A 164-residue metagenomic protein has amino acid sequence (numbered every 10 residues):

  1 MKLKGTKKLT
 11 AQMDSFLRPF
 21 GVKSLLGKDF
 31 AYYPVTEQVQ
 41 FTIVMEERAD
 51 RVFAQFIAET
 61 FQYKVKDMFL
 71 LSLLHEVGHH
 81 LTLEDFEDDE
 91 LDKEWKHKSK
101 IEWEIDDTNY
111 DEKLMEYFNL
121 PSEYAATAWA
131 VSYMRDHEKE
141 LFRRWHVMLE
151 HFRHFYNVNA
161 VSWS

Functional and structural regions predicted by a protein language model:
M1-G5, L81, D92: N-terminal low-structure segments adjacent to metalloprotease catalytic domains across cellular compartments
T6-K23: Zn2+-dependent metallopeptidase catalytic core
Q12, F16, E76, Y133 (+1 more regions): Charge-rich, solvent-exposed alpha-helical interaction surfaces
G27-M68, V77-E84: Active-site scaffold of zinc-dependent metalloenzymes
Y32, F41, M45, I57 (+6 more regions): Polar low-complexity intrinsically disordered regions
D67-M68, L83-S122: Post-HEXXH active-site segment of zinc metalloproteases
D107-S164: Long, well-structured alpha-helical subdomains associated with metal-dependent extracellular/ecto-lumenal hydrolases
